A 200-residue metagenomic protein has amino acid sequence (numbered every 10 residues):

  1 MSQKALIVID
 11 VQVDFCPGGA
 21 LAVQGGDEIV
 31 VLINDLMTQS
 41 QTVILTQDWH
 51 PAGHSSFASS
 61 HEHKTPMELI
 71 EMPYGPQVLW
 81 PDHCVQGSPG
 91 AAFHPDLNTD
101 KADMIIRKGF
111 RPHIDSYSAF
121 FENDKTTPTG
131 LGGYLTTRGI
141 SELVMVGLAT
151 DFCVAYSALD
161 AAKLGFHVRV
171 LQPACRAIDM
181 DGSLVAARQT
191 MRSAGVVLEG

Functional and structural regions predicted by a protein language model:
M1-L6: Extreme N-terminal starter segment of soluble prokaryotic enzymes
P17-G26, A119-N123: Short glycine-enriched, charge-decorated loop/helix-capping segments at active-site entrances that position
V31-E142: Active-site alpha/beta core segments
I33-L36, F152-G165: Histidine-anchored nucleotide/phosphate-binding helix
I44-Q47, H167-A174: Short internal beta-strands
I140-C153, Q172-R176: Glycine-rich anion-binding loop/nest that anchors nucleotide
V170-L184: Short, flexible loop segments at boundaries between secondary-structure elements
V197-G200: Short acidic-hydrophobic, aromatic-tinged amphipathic segments that line or gate anion-handling sites
